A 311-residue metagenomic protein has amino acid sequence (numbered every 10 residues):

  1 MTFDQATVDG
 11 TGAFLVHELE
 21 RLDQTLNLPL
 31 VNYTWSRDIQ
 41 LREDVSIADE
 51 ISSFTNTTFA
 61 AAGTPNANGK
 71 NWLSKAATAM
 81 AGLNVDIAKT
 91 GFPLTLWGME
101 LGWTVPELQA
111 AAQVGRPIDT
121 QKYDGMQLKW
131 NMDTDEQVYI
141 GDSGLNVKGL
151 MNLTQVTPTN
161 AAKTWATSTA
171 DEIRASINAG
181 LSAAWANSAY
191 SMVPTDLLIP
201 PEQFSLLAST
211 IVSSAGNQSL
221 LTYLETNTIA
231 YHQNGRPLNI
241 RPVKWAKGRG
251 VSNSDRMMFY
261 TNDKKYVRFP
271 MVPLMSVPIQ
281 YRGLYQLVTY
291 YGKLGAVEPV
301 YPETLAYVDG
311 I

Functional and structural regions predicted by a protein language model:
M1-I51, T58, T210-I311: Sequence/fold signature of self-assembling virion shell proteins
V31-Q113: Long, hydrophobic/aromatic-enriched structural stretches that serve as scaffold segments
G98, G102-S176: Alpha-helical scaffold segments that mediate packing/assembly in large oligomeric complexes
T104-P106, P200-E202, Y301: Helix N-cap / beta->alpha transition motif
W130, T134-Q137, I177-S188, L224-T228: Hydrophobic, Leu/Ile/Phe/Ala-enriched alpha-helical segments that form helix-helix packing faces
G144-K148, Q155-V156, E202-L206, K247 (+1 more regions): Short, catalytically relevant binding-site loops at active-site mouths
M151-L220: Extended, solvent-exposed, turn-rich assembly/linker loops in the middle of proteins
